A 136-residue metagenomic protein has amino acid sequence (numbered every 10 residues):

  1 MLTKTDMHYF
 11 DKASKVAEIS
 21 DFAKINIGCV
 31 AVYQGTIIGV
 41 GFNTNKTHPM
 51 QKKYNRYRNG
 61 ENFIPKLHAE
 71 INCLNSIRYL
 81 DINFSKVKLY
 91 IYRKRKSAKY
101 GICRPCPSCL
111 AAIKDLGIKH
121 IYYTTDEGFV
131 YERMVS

Functional and structural regions predicted by a protein language model:
M1-N26: Short, basic/aromatic recognition patches
T3-K4, V40-S136: Zn2+-dependent cytidine deaminase-like catalytic core
I19-F22, V30-A31, D81: Short secondary-structure boundary/capping segments within folded domains
N26-V40: Short beta-strand scaffold segments in enzyme catalytic cores
